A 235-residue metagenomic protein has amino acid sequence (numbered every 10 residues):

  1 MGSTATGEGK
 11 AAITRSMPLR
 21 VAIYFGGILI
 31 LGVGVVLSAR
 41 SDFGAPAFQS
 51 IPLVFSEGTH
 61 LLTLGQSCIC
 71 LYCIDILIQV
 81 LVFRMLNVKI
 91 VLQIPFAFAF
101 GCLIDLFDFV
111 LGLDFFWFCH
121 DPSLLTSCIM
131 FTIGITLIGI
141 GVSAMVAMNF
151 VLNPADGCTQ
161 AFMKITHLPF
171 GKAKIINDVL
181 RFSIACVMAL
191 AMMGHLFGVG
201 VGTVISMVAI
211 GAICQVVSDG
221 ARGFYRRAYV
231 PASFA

Functional and structural regions predicted by a protein language model:
G2-A235: Extended, low-hydrophobicity, polar/charged segments
